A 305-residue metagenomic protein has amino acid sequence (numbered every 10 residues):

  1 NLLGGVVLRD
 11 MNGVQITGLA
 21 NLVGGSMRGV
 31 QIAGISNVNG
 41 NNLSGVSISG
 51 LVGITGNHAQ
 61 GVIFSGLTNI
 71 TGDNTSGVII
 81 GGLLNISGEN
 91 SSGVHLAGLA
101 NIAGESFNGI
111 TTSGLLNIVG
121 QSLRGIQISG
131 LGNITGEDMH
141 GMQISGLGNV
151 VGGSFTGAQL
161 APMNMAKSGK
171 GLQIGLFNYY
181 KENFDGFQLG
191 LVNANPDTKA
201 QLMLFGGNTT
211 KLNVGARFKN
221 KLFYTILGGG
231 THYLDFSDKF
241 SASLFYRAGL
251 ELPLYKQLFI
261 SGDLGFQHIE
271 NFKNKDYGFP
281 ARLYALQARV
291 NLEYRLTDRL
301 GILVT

Functional and structural regions predicted by a protein language model:
G4, A20-L22, S36, V52-I54 (+12 more regions): Transmembrane beta-strands of outer-membrane beta-barrel pores
L8, Q15, G207-N213, L222-E270: Glycine- and aromatic-enriched membrane insertion/assembly motifs of diderm outer-membrane and organelle channel
N12, S26, N42-S44, H58-A59 (+10 more regions): Repeated loop/turn-to-beta-strand initiation elements of outer-membrane beta-barrel proteins
V14, V30, V46, G50 (+15 more regions): Hydrophobic, lipid-facing positions within transmembrane beta-strands of outer-membrane proteins
R28, A33, S44, V52-T55 (+4 more regions): Thr-biased low-complexity repeat/linker tracts and other Thr-enriched repetitive architectures
P162, L176, L191, L212-F218 (+5 more regions): Residues on the lipid-exposed face of transmembrane beta-strands in outer-membrane beta-barrel proteins
A166, L204-G206, F236-A242, Y277-Y284: Replace "Gram-negative outer membrane beta-barrel proteins" with "bacterial and organellar outer membrane beta-barrel
G169-F205: Leucine-rich solenoid repeat scaffolds
